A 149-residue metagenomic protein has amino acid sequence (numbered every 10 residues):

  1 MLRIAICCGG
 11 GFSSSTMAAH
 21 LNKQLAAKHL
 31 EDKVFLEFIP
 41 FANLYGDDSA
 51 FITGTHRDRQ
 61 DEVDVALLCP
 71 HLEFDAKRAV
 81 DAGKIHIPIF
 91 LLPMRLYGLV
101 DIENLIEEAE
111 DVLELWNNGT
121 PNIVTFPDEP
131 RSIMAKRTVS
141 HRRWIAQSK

Functional and structural regions predicted by a protein language model:
M1-R3, P88-I89: Glycine-rich, often proline-containing surface loops adjacent to acidic residues and nearby aromatics that form
L2-R57: Conserved active-site segments centered on acidic
L21, L25, H29, G83 (+1 more regions): Hydrophobic, Leu/Ile/Phe/Ala-enriched alpha-helical segments that form helix-helix packing faces
D64-E103: Mid-chain, well-packed structural core segment of small domains
I87-R142: Ser/Thr/Gly-rich flexible loops in soluble cytosolic domains mediating phosphotransfer, phosphorylation
R143-K149: C-terminal output/effector regions of signal-responsive regulators
